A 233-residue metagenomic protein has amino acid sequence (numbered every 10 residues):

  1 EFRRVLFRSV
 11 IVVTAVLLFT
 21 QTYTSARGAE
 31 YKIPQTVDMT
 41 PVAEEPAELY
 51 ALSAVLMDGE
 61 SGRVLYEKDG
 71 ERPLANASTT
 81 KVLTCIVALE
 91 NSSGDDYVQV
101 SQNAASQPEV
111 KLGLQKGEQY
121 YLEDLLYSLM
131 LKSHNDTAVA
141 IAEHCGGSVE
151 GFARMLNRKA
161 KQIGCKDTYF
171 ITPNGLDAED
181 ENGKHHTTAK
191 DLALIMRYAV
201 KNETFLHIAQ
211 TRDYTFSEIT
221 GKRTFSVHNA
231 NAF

Functional and structural regions predicted by a protein language model:
E1-L6: Short, small-residue-biased leader/transition segments that mark boundaries at the very start of proteins
R8-S9, L17-S78, G94-D96, A153: Beta-lactamase-like hydrolase cores
A29-V42, A47-L49, S148-F233: Penicillin-recognizing serine hydrolase domain
R63, V82, I86, E90 (+7 more regions): Solvent-exposed, polar/charged alpha-helical surfaces in well-ordered, non-transmembrane soluble domains, broadly
Y66-V87, Y97-V98, Y120-S128: Short active-site loop at a secondary-structure junction that contains or immediately precedes the catalytic residue(s)
E90-N103, E203-R212: Short, well-structured active-site flanking segments
Q99-K111, Y214-E218: Acidic helix-start/capping segments at beta-turn-to-alpha-helix junctions
Q107-I141, T224-F233: Conserved catalytic neighborhood of penicillin-recognizing serine enzymes
